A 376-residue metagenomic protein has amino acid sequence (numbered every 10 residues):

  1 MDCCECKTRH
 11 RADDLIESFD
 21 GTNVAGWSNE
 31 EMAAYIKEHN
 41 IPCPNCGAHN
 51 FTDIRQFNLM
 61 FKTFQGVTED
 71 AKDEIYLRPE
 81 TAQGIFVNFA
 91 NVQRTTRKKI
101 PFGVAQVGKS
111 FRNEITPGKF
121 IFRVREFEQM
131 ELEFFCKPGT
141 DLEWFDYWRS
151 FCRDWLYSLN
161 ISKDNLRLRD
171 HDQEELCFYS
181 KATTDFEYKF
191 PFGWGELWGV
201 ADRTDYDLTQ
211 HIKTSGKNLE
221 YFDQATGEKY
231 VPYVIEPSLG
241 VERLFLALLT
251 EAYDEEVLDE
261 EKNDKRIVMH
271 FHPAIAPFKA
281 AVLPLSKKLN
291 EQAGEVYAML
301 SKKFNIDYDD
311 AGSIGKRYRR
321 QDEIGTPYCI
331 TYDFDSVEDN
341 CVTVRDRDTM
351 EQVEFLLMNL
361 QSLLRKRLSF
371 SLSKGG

Functional and structural regions predicted by a protein language model:
M1-G376: NTP/phosphate- and nucleic-acid-binding module
